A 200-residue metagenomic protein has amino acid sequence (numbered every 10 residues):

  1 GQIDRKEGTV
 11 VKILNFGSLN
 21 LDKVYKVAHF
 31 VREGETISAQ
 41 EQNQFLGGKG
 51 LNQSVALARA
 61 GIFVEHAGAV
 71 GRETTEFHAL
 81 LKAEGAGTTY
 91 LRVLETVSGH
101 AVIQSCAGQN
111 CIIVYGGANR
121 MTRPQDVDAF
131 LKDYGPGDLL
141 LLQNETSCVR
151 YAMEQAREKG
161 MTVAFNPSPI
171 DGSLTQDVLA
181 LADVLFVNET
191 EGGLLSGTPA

Functional and structural regions predicted by a protein language model:
G1-V10: Short, Lys/Arg-enriched N-terminal segments with co-localized hydrophobic residues within the first ~10-30 amino acids
T9-E33: Positively charged, low-complexity intrinsically disordered leader regions
V11-L19, A79-V93, Q104-A200: Ribokinase/PfkB-type carbohydrate-kinase core domain
I13, E33-H100: Substrate-binding N-lobe of the ribokinase-like
K26, L46, R72-E73, M121-R123: A structural motif shared across PLP-dependent enzymes of the aminotransferase-like
A28-F30, Q53, V127, V163: Short, flexible segments with low predicted structural confidence
F30, E35-T36, V178, V184: A generic membrane alpha-helix/interface feature
